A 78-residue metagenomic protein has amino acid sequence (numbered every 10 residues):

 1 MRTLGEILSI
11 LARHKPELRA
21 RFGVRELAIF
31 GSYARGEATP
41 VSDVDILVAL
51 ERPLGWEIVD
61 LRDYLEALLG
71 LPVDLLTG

Functional and structural regions predicted by a protein language model:
M1-G5, I10, L50-G78: Metal-dependent nucleotidyltransferase catalytic core
M1-L27: Helical scaffold of the NTase/Pol beta-like nucleotidyltransferase catalytic core
R13-P16, S32-R35, L61-R62: A generic local structural motif
V24-I29, L75-G78: A short coil-to-beta-strand element that immediately follows conserved catalytic motifs
L27, V44-I46, V73: Conserved beta-strand core positions
G31, G36-L54: Catalytic metal-binding acidic patch
